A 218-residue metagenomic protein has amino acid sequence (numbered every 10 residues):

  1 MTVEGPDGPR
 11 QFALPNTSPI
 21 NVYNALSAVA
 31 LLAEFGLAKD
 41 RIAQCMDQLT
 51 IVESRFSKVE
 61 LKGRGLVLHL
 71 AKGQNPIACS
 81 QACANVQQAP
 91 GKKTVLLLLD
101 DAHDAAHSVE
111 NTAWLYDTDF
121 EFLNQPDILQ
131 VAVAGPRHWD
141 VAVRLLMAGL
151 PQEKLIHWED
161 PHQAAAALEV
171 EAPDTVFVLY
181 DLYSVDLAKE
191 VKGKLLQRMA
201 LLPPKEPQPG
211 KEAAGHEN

Functional and structural regions predicted by a protein language model:
M1-Q11: Extended acidic/charged loop-beta regions that coordinate divalent cations and stabilize anionic phosphate/carboxylate
Q11-P19, V67-L68: A short glycine/serine-rich beta->alpha loop
N16-S27, E53-S54: Short glycine/threonine-rich catalytic loop with a Thr-x-Gly-x-Asp
A30-A38, Q44-N218: ATP-dependent carboxylate-amine ligase
